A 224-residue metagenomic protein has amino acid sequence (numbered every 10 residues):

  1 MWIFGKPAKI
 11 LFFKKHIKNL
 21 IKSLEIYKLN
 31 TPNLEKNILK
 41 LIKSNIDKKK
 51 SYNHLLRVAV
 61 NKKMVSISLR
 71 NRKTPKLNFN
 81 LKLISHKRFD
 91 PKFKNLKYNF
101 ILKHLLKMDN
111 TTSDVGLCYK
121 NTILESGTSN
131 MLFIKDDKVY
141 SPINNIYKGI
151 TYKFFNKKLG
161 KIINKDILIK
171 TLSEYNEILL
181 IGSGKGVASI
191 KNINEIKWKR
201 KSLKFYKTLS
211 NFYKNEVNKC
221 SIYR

Functional and structural regions predicted by a protein language model:
M1-S44, N61-R224: Helix-start/capping segments and mature chain N-termini
I46-M64: Long amphipathic N-terminal alpha/beta scaffold segment
